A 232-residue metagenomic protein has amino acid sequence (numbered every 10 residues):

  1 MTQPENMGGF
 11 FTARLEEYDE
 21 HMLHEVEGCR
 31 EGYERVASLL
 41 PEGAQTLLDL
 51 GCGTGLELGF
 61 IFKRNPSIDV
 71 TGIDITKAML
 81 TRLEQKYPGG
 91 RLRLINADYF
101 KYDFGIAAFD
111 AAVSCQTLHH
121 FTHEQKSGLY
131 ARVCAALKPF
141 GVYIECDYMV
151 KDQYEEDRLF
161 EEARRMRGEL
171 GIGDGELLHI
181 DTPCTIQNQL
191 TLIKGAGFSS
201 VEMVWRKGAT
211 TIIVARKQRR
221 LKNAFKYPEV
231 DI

Functional and structural regions predicted by a protein language model:
M1-E17: N-terminal, positively charged/glycine-rich alpha-helical extensions of SAM-dependent methyltransferases
E27-G43: Conserved alpha-helix/loop element of class I SAM-dependent methyltransferases that forms part of the SAM/SAH-binding
L48-L50, T54-K101: Class I SAM-dependent methyltransferase SAM/SAH-binding core
V113: A conserved beta-strand element that flanks and buttresses the S-adenosyl-L-methionine
Q116-T117: Short catalytic micro-motifs in class I SAM-dependent methyltransferases
S127-P139: A short glycine-rich, Lys/Arg-flanked "PGG" loop and its adjoining helix->strand segment in the class I
C146-A196, V201-E202: C-terminal alpha-helical "lid/dimerization" subdomain adjacent to the S-adenosyl-L-methionine
A196-I232: Core SAM-dependent methyltransferase catalytic element
